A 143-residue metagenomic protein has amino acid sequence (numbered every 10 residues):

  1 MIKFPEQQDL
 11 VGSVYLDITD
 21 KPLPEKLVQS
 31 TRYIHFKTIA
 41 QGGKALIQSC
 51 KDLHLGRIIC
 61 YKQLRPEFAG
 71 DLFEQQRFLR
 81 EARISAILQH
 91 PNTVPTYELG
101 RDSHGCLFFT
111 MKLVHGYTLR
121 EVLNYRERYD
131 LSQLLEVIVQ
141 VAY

Functional and structural regions predicted by a protein language model:
M1-T38: Short N-terminal regulatory/linker segments that flank and modulate the kinase catalytic core
F36-G43, I47: Protein kinase glycine-rich loop
G42, L88-P91: Conserved N-lobe motifs of Hanks-type protein kinase catalytic domains, especially the short loop(s) flanking
K51-I58: Conserved N-lobe loop of protein kinases adjacent to the ATP-binding glycine-rich P-loop
R65-I87: AlphaC helix of the eukaryotic protein kinase fold
E98-G100: A short, aromatic-enriched beta-strand patch in the conserved N-lobe beta-sheet of the protein kinase catalytic domain
H104-T118, V122: Conserved short submotifs of the Hanks-type protein kinase catalytic core that shape the nucleotide-binding pocket
V137-I138: Activation segment signature within eukaryotic-like protein kinase domains
